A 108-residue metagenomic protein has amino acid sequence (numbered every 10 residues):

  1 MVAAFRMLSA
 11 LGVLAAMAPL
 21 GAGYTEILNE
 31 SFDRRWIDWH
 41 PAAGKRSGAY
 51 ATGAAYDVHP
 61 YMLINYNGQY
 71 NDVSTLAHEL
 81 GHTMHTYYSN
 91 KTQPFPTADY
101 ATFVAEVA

Functional and structural regions predicted by a protein language model:
M1-A108: Cation-handling catalytic/transport regions enriched in His/Asp/Glu
